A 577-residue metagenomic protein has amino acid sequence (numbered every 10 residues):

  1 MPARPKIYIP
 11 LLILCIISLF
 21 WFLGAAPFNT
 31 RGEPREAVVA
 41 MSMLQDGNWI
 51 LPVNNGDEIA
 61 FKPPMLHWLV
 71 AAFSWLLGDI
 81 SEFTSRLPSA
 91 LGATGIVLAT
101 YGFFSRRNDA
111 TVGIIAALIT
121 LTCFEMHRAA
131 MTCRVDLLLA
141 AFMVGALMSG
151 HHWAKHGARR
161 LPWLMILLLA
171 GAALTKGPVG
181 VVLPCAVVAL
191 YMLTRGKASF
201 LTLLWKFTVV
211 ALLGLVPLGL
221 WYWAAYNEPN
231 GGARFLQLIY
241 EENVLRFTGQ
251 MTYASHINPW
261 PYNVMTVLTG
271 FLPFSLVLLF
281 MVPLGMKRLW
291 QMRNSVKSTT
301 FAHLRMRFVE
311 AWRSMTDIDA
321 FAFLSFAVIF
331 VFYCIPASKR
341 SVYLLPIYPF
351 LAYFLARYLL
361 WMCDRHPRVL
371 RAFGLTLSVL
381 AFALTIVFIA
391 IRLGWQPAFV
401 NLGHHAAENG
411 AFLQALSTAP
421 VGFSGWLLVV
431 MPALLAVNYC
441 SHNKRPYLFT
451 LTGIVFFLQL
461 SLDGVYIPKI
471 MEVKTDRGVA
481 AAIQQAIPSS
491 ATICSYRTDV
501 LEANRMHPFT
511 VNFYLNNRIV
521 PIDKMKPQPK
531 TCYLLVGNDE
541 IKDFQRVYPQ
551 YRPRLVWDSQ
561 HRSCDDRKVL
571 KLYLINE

Functional and structural regions predicted by a protein language model:
M1-R371, L393-W395, D566-V569: Membrane-integral, polyisoprenol-dependent glycosyltransferases of the GT-C/oligosaccharyltransferase superfamily
P2-R4, W163, L284-E577: Membrane-embedded architecture of ER/inner-membrane glycosylation machinery
